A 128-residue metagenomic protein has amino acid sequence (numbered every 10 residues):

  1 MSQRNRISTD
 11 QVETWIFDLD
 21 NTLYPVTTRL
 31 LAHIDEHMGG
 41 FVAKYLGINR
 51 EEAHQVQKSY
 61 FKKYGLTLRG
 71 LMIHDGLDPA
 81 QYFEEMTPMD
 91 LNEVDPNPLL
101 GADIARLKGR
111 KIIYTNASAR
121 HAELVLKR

Functional and structural regions predicted by a protein language model:
M1: Non-catalytic, low-structured ubiquitin/UBL-interacting segments
R4-F17, T22-L99, G109, A119-E123: N-terminal helical cap/lid subdomain that shapes the substrate entry/recognition surface in HAD-like hydrolases
T115-A117: Conserved phosphate-coupling serine/threonine residues in phosphotransfer and NTP-handling enzymes
L126: ABC transporter ATPase nucleotide-binding domain signature
